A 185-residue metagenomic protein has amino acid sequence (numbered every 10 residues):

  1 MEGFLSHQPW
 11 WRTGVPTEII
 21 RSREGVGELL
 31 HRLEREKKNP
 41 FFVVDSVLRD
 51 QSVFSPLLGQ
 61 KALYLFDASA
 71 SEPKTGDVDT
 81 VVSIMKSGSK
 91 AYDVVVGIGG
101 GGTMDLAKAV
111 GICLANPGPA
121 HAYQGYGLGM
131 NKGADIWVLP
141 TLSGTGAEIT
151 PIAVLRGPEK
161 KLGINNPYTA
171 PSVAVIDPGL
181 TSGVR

Functional and structural regions predicted by a protein language model:
M1-V94: ATP/NTP phosphate-donor binding region
E18, P40-F41, D93-V96, D135-P140 (+1 more regions): Structural motif
Q51-F54, L106-K108, E148-I149: Short glycine-/acidic-enriched loop or helix-start segments at secondary-structure transitions that form or flank
G59, S83, C113, A153-R156: Short, hinge-like loop/turn segments at secondary-structure boundaries
L63, V110, A170: N-terminal loops that bind phosphate or other acidic moieties and the adjacent beta-alpha structural core
G101: Acidic-aromatic/histidine active-site loop/patch
D105-G118: DPxDG-like acidic metal-binding loop motif
A115-R185: A glycine/threonine-rich phosphate-anchoring loop and its flanking beta-alpha core in nucleotide/phosphate-binding
